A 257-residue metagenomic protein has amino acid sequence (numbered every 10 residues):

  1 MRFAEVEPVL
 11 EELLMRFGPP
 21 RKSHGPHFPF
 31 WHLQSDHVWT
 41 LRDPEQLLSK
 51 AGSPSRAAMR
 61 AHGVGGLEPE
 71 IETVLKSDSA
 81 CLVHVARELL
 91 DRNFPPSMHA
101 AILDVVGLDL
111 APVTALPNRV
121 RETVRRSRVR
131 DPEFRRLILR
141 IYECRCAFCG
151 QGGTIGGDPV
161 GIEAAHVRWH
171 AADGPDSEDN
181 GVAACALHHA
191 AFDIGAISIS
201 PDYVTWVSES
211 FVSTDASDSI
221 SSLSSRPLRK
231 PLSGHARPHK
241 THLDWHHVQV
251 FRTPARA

Functional and structural regions predicted by a protein language model:
M1-R119, S127-V129, D202-S208, T214-S217 (+2 more regions): Mixed-charge, low-complexity interaction segments
G18, H27, E122, R126 (+5 more regions): Short, flexible coil/linker segments at or flanking structured domains
D36-H37, E45, A100, F148 (+3 more regions): A generic structural signal for solvent-exposed, polar alpha-helical segments
V85-R92, P96-G152, V167-D179, T253-A255: Short, charged surface segments at domain edges that flank catalytic/cofactor-binding sites
T154, D158-A257: A detector for short metal-coordination/catalytic motifs
